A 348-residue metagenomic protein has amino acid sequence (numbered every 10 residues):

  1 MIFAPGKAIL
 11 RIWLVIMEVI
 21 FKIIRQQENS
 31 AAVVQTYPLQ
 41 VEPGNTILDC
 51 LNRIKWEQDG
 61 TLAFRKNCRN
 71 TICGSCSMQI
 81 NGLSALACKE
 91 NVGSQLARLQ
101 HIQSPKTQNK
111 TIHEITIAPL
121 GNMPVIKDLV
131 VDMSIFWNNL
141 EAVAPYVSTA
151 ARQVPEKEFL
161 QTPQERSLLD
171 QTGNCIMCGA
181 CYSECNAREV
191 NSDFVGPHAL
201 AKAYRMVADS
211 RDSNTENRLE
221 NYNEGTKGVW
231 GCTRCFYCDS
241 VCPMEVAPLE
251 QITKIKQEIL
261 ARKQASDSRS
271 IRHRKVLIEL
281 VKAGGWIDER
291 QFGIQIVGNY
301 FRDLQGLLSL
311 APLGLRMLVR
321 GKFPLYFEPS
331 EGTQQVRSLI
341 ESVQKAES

Functional and structural regions predicted by a protein language model:
I2-I16: Short, Lys/Arg-enriched N-terminal segments with co-localized hydrophobic residues within the first ~10-30 amino acids
M17-T36: Eukaryote-biased recognition of intrinsically disordered, low-complexity regulatory segments
I24, I80-L83: Short strand-turn-strand beta-turns centered on an Asx-Gly dipeptide
Q35-T46: Short, contiguous acidic and Ser/Thr-rich linear segments
N45-G60, H101, H113-S348: Ferredoxin-type iron-sulfur electron-transfer modules in oxidoreductases and energy-metabolism complexes
A63, C68-S77: Short, structured protein-protein interaction patches enriched in aromatics and acidic/basic residues, typified by
S94, Q100-T111: Short, basic, low-complexity termini and linkers enriched in Ser/Thr/Gly/Pro that act as targeting/leader peptides
